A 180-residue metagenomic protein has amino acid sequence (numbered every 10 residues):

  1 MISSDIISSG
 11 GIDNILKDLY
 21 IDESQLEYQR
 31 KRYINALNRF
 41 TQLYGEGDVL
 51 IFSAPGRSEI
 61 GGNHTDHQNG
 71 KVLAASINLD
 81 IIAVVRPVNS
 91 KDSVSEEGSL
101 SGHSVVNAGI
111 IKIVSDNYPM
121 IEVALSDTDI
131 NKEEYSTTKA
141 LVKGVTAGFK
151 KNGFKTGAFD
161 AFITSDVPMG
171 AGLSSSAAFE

Functional and structural regions predicted by a protein language model:
I2-A177: ATP-binding N-lobe of GHMP and related small-molecule kinases
